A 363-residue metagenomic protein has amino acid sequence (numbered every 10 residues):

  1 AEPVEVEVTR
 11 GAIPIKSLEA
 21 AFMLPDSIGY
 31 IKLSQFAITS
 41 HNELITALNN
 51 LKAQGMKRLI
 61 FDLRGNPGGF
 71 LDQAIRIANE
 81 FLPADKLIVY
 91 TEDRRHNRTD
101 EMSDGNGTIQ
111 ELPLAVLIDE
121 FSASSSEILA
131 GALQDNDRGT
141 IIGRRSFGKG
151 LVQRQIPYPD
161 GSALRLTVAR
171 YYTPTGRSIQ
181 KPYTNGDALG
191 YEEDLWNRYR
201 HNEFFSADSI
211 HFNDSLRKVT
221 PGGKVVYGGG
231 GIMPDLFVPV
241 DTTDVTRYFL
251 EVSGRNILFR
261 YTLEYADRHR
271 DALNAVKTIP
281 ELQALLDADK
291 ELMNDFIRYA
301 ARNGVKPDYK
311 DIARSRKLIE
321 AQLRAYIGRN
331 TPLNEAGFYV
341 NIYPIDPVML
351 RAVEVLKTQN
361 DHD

Functional and structural regions predicted by a protein language model:
A1-D160, N341: Cleft-lining beta-strand/loop regions that shape enzyme active-site pockets
E2-V4, S162, R177, K224: Short acidic/polar mixed-charge low-complexity motifs
V8-T9, R94, A169, T184 (+1 more regions): Residue-level structural signal for beta-strand termini and adjacent loop
I31, R165-L166, Y227: Generic recognition of long tandem-repeat/solenoid scaffolds
E80-F81, N97, Q155, D160-S162 (+4 more regions): Generic secondary-structure boundary signal with a strong preference for alpha-helix termini
S125, G131, D137, R144 (+1 more regions): Polar, glycine-rich mid-to-C-terminal structural blocks that act as macromolecule-binding/assembly scaffolds
S178-I179, Y183-D363: Conserved functional hotspot residues or short segments at active or partner-binding sites across diverse domains
